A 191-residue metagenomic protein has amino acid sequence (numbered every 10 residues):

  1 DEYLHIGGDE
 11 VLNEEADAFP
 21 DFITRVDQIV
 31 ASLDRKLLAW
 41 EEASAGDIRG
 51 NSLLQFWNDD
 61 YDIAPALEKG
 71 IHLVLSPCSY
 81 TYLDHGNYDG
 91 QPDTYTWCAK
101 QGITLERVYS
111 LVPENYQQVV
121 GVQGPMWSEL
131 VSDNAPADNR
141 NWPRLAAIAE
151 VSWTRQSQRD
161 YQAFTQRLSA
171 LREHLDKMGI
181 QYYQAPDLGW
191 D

Functional and structural regions predicted by a protein language model:
D1-I71: Active-site neighborhood of glycoside hydrolase catalytic domains
D47-S52, N58-D191: Flexible, acidic glycine-rich loops studded with aromatic residues
